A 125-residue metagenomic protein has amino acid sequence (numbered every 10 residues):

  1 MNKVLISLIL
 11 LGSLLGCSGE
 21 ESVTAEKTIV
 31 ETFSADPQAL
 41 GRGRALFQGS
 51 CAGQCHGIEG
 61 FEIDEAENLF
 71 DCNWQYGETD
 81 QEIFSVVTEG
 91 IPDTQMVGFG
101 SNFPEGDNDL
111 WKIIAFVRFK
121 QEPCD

Functional and structural regions predicted by a protein language model:
N2-L8: Sec-dependent signal peptide recognition, specifically the positively charged N-region followed immediately by
S13-G16: C-terminal motif of bacterial Sec signal peptides marking the signal peptidase cleavage site
S18, A52, H56, P123-D125: Sequence contexts marking disulfide-bonded cysteines in secreted/extracellular proteins
G19-L46: Electrostatic cytochrome c docking/interface patches
F33-S34, G57-T88: Gly/Gly-Pro-rich "capping" loops immediately C-terminal to redox-active cysteine motifs in periplasmic/lumenal
Q38, R42, L46, E78-E82 (+1 more regions): Extracytoplasmic/secreted proteins, especially bacterial periplasmic and envelope-associated proteins
G43, F47-I58, I113-V117: The canonical Cys-X-X-Cys-His
I63-L69, T88-Q121, D125: Axial heme c-ligation environment in periplasmic c-type cytochrome domains
